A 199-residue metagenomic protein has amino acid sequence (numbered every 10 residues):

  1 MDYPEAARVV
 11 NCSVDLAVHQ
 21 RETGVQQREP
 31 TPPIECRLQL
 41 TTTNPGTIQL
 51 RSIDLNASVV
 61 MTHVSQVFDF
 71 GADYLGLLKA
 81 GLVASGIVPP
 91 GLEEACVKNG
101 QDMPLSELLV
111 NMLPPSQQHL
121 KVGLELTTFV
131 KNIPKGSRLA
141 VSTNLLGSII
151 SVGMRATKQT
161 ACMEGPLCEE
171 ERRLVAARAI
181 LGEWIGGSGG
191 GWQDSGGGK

Functional and structural regions predicted by a protein language model:
M1-T143, S151-E170: ATP-binding N-lobe of GHMP and related small-molecule kinases
L75-L78, T143-G147, G190-G198: Short alpha-helical patches at coil-to-helix transitions and adjacent helical residues in well-structured domains
G147-R155, A177, L181: Contiguous, well-ordered alpha-helical segments that form the cores/surfaces of helical PPI scaffolds
M163-K199: Alpha/beta catalytic cores of group-transfer enzymes, especially the acyltransferase/condensing modules of polyketide
